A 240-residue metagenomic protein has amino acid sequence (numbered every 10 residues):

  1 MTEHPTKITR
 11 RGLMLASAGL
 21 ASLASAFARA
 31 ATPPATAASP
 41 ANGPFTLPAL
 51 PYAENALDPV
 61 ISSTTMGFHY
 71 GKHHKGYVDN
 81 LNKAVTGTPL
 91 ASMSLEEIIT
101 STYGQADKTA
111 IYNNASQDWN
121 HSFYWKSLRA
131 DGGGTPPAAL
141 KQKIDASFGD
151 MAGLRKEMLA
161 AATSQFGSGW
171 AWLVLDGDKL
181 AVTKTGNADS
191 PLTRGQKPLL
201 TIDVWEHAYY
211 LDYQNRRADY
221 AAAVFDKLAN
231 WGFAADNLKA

Functional and structural regions predicted by a protein language model:
T2-A21: N-terminal secretory signal peptides and thylakoid transit peptides that target proteins across membranes
A24, A28, K126-P136, Q214-R217: Short helix-capping/linker segments at secondary-structure and domain boundaries
F27-I61: C-terminal segment of N-terminal export signals and the immediately downstream linker at the start of the mature
P40-P44, G71-V78, N82-K184: All-alpha RGS (Regulator of G-protein Signaling) helical domain and cognate RGS-like helical scaffolds
V60, T64, F68-K75, L228: Soluble non-cytosolic domains of exported or imported proteins
H69-K75, W119-S122, L200-L211: Hydrophobic/aromatic-rich, well-ordered segments within soluble, folded domains that form packed cores
A160-N215, A223-G232: An amphipathic alpha-helical core segment
G232-A240: Low-complexity, Gly/Ser/Thr/Pro-rich intrinsically disordered linker/tail segments
